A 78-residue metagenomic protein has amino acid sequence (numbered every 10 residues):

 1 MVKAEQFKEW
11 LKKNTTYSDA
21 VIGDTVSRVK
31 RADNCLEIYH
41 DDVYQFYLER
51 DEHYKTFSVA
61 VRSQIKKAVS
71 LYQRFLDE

Functional and structural regions predicted by a protein language model:
M1-Q6, R74: N-terminal DNA-binding module of tyrosine recombinases/phage integrases
Q6-T16: Positively charged, polyanion-binding regions of nucleic-acid-associated proteins
Y17-E78: Non-catalytic DNA-binding core/recognition domains of DNA-processing enzymes
